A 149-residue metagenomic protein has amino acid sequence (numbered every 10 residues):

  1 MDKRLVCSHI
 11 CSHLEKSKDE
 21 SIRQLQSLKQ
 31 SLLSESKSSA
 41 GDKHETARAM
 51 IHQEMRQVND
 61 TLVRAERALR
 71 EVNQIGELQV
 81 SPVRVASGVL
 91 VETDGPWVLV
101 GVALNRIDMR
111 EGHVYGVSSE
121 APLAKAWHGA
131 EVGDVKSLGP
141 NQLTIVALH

Functional and structural regions predicted by a protein language model:
M1-A68: Helix-rich terminal scaffold detector
L69-I75, G116: Short Pro/Gly-enriched beta-strand edge/turn motifs at strand-loop
L78-G139, L143: Non-DNA-binding regulatory cores of transcription-related proteins, predominantly C-terminal effector-binding
V146-H149: Short, compositionally biased
